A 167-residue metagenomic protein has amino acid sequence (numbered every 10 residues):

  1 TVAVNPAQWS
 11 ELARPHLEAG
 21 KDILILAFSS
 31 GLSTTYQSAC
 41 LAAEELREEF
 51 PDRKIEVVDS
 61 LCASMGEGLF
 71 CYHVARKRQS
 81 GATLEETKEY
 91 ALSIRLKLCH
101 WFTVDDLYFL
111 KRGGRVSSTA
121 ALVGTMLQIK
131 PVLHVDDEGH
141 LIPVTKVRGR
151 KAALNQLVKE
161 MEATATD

Functional and structural regions predicted by a protein language model:
T1-Q8: N-terminal glycine-rich anion-binding loop in soluble enzyme alpha/beta folds
Q8-Y36: N-terminal glycine-rich phosphate/adenylate-binding segment common to multiple enzyme folds
G31-T35, A39-E56, C62-Y72, R76-D167: Mixed-charge interfacial surface used for oligomerization/domain docking and macromolecular partner engagement
